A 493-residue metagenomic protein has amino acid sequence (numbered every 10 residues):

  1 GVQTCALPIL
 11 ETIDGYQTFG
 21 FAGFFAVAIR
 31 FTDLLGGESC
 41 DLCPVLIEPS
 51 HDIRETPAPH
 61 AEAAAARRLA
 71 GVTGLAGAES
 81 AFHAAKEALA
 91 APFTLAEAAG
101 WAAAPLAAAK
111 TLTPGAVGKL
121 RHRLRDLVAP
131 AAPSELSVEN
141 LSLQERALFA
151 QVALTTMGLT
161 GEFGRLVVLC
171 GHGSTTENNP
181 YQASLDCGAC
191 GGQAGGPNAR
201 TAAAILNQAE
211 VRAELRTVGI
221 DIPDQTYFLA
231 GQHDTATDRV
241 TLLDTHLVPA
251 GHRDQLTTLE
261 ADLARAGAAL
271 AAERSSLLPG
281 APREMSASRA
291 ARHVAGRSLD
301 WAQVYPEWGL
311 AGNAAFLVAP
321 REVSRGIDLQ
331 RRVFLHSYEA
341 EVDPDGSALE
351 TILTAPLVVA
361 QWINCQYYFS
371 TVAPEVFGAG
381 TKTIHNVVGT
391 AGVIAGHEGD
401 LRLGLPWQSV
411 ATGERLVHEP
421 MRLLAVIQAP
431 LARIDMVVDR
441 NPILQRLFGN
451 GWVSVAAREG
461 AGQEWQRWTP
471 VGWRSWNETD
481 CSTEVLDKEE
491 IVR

Functional and structural regions predicted by a protein language model:
G1-Q3, V27, L169-G171, V318-A319: Short His-Asn-centered micro-motif
C5-L7: Short, small-residue-biased leader/transition segments that mark boundaries at the very start of proteins
I9-G15: Histidine-anchored nucleotide/phosphate-binding helix
Y16-P57, V128-L166, G171-R253, D328-L329 (+1 more regions): Catalytic or ion-translocation cores adjacent to nucleophile or general acid/base/metal-coordination motifs in diverse
L46-T160: Active-site cores of enzymes that catalyze phosphoryl transfer or operate on phosphate-rich substrates
T56-A63, L75-A78, V211-L243, L357-Q408: Conserved catalytic alpha/beta cores of large enzymes that bind or transform nucleotide phosphates and polynucleotides
T111-A147, G231-G296, V333: Active-site/substrate-binding loop(s) of hydrolase catalytic cores
G251-R493: Long, compositionally biased intrinsically disordered regions
